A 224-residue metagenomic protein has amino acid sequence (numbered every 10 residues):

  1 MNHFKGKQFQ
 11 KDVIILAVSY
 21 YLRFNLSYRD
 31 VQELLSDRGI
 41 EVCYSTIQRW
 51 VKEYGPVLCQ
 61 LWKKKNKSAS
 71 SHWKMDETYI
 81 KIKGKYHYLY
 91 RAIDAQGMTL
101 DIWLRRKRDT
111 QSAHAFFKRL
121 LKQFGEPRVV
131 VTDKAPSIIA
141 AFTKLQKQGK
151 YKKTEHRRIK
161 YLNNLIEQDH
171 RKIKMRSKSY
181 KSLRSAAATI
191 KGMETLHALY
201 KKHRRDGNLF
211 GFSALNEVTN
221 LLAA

Functional and structural regions predicted by a protein language model:
M1-A224: Residue-level recognition of single "structural anchor" positions that define or cap local secondary structure
